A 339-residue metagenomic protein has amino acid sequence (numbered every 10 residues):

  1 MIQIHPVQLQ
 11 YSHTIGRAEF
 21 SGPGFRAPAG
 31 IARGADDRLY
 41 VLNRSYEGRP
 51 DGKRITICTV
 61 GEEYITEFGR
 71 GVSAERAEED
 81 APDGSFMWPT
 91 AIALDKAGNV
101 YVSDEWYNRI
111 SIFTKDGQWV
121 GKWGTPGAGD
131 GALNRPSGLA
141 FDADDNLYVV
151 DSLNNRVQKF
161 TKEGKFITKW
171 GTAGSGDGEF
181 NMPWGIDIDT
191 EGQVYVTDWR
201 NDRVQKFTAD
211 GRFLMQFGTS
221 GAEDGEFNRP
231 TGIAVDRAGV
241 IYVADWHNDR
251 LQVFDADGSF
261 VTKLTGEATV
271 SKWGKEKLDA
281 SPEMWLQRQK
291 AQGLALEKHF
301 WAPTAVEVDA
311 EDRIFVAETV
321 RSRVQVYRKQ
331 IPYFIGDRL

Functional and structural regions predicted by a protein language model:
M1-L339: Eukaryotic scaffold repeat domains enriched in small/polar residues
